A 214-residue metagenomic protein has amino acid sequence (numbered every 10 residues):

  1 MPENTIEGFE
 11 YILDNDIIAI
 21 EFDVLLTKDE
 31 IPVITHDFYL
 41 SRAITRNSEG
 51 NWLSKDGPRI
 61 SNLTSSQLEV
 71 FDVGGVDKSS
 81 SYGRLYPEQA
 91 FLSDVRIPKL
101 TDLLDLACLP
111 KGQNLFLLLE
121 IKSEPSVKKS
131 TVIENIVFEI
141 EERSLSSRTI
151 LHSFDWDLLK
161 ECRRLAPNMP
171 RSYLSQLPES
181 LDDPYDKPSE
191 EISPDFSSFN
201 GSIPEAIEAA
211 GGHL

Functional and structural regions predicted by a protein language model:
M1-L214: Phosphate-group recognition and catalysis centered on beta-loop-alpha active-site segments
